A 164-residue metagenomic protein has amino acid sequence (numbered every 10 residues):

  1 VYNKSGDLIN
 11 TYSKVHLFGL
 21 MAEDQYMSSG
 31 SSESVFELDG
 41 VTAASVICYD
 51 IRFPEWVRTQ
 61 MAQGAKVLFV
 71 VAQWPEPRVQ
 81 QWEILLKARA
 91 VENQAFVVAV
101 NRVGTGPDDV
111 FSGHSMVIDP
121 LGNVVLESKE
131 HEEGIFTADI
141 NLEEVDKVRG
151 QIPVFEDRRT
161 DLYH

Functional and structural regions predicted by a protein language model:
V1-K66, V71, E76-I84, G150-V154 (+1 more regions): Active-site catalytic loop in hydrolytic enzyme cores
S13, A88, N101, D157-R158: Short, intrinsically disordered low-complexity segments
I51-T137: CN hydrolase (nitrilase-like) catalytic-core segments centered on the catalytic cysteine and neighboring Lys/Glu
V117-H164: Long hydrophobic alpha-helical segments typical of transmembrane helices together with their membrane-interfacial
